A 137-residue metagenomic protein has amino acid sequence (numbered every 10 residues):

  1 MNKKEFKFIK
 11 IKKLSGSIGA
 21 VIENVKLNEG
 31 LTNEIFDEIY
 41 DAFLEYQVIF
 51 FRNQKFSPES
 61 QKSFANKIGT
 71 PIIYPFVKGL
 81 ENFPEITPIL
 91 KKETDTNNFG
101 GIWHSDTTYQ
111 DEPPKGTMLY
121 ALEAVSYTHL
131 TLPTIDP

Functional and structural regions predicted by a protein language model:
N2-L130: Fe(II)/2-oxoglutarate oxygenase catalytic core
H129, T134-P137: Single conserved hydrophobic/aromatic residue that forms the stacking wall/gate of nucleotide- or nucleobase-binding
